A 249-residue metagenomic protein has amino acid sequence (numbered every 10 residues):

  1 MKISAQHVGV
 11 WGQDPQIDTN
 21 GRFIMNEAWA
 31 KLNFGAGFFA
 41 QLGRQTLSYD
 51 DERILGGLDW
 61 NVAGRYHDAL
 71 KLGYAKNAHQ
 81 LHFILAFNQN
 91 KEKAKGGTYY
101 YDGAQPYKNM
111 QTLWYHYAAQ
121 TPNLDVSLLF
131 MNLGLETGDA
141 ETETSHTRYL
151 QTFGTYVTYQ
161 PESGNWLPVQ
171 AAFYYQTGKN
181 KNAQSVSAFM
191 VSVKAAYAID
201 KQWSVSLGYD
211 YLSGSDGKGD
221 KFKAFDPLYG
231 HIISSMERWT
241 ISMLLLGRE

Functional and structural regions predicted by a protein language model:
M1-A36, L47-D59, G138-E141, Q176-V186 (+1 more regions): Surface-exposed loop and membrane-interface regions of Gram-negative outer-membrane beta-barrel proteins
A36-A40, L58-K218: Signature for the C-terminal beta-barrel architecture of outer-membrane proteins
G43: Small/polar (Gly/Ser/Thr/Ala-rich) solvent-exposed segments that form structured loops/beta-strands/short helices used
L47, R65, S234: Short, electropositive, low-hydrophobicity segments enriched in small/polar residues
V205-E249: C-terminal structural cap/anchor segments
